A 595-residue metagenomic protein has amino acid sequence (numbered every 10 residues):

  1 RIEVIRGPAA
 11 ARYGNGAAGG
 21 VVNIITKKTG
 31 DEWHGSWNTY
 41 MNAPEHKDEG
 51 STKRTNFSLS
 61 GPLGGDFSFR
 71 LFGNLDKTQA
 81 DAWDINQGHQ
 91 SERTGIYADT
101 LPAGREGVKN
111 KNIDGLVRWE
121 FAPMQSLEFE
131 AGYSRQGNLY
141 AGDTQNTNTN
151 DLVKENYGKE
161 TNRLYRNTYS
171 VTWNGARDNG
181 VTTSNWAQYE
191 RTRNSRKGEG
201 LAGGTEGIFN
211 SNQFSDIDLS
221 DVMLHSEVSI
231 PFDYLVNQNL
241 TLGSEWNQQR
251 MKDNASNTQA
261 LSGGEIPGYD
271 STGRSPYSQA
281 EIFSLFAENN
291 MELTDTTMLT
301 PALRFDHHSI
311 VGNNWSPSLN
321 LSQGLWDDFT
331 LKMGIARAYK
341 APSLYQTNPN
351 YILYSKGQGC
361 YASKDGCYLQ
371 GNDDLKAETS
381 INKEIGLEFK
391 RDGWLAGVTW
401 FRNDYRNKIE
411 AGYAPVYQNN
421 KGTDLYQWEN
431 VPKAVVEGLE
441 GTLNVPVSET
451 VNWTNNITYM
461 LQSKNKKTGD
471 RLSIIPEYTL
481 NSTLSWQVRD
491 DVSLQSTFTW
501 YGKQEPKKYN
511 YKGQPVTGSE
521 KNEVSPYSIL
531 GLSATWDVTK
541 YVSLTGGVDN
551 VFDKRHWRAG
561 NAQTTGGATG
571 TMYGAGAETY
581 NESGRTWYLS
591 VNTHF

Functional and structural regions predicted by a protein language model:
R1-N38: A beta-strand signature from Gram-negative outer-membrane beta-barrel systems, especially the internal plug domain
G30-N156: Periplasmic-side early beta-strands and strand-to-turn transitions of outer-membrane beta-barrels
W37-M41, L71-K77, F129-R135, N185-R191 (+8 more regions): Transmembrane beta-barrel strands of outer-membrane/channel proteins
N38, E292-T296, W400-Y405, K421-Y511 (+1 more regions): Gram-negative outer-membrane beta-barrel transporters
R118-Q136, G158-G312, S322-W326, G397 (+2 more regions): Face-selective signature of the C-terminal outer-membrane beta-barrel domain
G137, S309-V311, D328-K383, W400-Y426 (+2 more regions): Surface-exposed extracellular loop regions of Gram-negative outer-membrane beta-barrel proteins, predominantly
D221-I230, R274-S278, S284, N372-K376 (+6 more regions): Outer membrane beta-barrel strand-and-loop segments of large Gram-negative receptors, especially TonB-dependent
R406, W500-Y509, T535-F595: C-terminal beta-signal and adjacent terminal beta-strands/loops of Gram-negative outer-membrane beta-barrel proteins
